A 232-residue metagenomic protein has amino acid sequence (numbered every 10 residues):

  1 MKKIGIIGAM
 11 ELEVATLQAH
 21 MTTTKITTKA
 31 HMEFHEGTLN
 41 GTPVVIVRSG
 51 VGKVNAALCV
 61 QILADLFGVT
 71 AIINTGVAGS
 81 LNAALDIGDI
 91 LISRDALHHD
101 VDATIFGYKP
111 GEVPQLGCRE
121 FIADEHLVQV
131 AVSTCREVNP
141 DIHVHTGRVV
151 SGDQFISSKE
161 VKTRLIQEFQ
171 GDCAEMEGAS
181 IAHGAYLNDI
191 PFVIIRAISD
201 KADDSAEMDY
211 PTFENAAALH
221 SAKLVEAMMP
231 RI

Functional and structural regions predicted by a protein language model:
K2-K3, T27-I232: Glycine-rich phosphate- or other oxyanion-binding loops that anchor nucleotides, phosphorylated ligands
K2-M21: Short, conserved "active-site rim" segments that organize catalytic pockets and cofactor/ligand binding
